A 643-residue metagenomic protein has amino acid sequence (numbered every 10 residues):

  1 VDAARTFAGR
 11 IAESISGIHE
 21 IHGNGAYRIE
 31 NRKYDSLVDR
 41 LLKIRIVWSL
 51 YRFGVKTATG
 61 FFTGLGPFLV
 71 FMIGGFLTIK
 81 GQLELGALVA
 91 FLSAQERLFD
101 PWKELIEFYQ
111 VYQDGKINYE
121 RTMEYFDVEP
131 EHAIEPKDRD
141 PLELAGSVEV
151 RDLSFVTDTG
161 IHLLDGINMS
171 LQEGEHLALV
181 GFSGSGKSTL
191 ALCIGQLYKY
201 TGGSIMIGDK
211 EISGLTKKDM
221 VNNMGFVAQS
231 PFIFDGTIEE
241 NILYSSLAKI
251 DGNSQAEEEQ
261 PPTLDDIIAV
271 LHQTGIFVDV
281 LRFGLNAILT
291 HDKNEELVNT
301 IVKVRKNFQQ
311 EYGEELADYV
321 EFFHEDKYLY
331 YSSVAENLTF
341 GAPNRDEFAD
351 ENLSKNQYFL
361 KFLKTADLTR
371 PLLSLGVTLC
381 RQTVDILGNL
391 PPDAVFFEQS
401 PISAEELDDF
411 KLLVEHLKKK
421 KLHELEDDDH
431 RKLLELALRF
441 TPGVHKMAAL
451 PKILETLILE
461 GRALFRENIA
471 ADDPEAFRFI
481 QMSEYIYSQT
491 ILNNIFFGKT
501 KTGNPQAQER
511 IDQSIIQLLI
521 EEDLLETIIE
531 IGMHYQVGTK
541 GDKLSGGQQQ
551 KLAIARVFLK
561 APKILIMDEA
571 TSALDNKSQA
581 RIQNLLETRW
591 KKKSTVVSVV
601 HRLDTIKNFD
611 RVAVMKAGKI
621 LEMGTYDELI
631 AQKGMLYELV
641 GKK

Functional and structural regions predicted by a protein language model:
D2-V47, Y119, K137, G146: Loop segments that connect adjacent transmembrane helices in multi-pass transporters
F7, G23-A26, L50, L98-Y125: Cytosolic ends of transmembrane helices, especially the final helix of ABC transmembrane type-1 domains
L42-A90: A hydrophobic transmembrane-helix motif
F126-E175, Q260, K592: Primarily ABC-family ATPase nucleotide-binding module
G195: Helix-to-loop junction immediately C-terminal to a conserved catalytic motif
G203-E211, M220: Conserved ABC transporter NBD signature motif
L247-A248, N253-P262, T274-V298, A366-F410 (+3 more regions): C-terminal portion of ABC ATPase nucleotide-binding domains
Q536-Q632: ABC-family ATPase nucleotide-binding domain "signature/switch" substructure
